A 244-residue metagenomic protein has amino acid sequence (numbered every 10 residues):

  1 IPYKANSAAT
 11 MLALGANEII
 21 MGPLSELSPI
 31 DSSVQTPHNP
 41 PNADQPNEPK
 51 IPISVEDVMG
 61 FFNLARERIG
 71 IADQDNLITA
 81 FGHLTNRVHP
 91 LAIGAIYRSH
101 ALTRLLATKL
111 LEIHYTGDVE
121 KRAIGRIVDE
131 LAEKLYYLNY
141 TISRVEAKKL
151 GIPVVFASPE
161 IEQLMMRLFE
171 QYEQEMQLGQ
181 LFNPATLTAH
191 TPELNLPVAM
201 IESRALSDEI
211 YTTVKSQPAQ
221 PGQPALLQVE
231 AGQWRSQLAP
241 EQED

Functional and structural regions predicted by a protein language model:
I1-Q35: Glycine-rich beta-to-alpha active-site loop
A5, I20-G22, S33-D244: N-terminal organellar transit peptides
